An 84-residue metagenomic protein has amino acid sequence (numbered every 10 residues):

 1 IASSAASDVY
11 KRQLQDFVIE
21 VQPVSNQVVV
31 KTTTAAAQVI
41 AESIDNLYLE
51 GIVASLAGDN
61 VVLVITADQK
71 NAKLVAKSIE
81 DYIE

Functional and structural regions predicted by a protein language model:
I1-A6, Y10: Single conserved hydrophobic/aromatic residue that forms the stacking wall/gate of nucleotide- or nucleobase-binding
D16-F17, V21-E84: Mid-protein regulatory/catalytic core that forms ligand/cofactor-binding pockets and protein-protein interaction
